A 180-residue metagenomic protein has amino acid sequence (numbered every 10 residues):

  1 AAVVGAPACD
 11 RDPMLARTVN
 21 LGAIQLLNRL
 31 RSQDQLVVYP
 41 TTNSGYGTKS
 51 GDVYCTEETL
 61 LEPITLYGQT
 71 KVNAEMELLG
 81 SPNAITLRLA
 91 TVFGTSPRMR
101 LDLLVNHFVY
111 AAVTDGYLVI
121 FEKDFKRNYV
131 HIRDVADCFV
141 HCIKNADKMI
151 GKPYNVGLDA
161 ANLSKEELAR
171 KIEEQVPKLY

Functional and structural regions predicted by a protein language model:
A1-T18: NAD(P)H-binding glycine-rich loop region in Rossmannoid oxidoreductase-like domains and their noncatalytic homologs
Q25-L66: Conserved Rossmann-fold NAD(P)-dependent oxidoreductase catalytic core, especially the SDR/UDP-sugar
T41-T42, E75-S96: Conserved beta-loop-beta element that borders a ligand/cofactor-binding pocket
Y46-G47, E62-L66, L87-L103: Flexible, glycine-rich beta-alpha linker
T48-G51, E62-I85, V113-T114: Active-site Tyr-X1-5-Lys
D115-G116, I120-Y180: C-terminal substrate-binding subdomain of Rossmann-fold SDR/epimerase-dehydratase oxidoreductases
